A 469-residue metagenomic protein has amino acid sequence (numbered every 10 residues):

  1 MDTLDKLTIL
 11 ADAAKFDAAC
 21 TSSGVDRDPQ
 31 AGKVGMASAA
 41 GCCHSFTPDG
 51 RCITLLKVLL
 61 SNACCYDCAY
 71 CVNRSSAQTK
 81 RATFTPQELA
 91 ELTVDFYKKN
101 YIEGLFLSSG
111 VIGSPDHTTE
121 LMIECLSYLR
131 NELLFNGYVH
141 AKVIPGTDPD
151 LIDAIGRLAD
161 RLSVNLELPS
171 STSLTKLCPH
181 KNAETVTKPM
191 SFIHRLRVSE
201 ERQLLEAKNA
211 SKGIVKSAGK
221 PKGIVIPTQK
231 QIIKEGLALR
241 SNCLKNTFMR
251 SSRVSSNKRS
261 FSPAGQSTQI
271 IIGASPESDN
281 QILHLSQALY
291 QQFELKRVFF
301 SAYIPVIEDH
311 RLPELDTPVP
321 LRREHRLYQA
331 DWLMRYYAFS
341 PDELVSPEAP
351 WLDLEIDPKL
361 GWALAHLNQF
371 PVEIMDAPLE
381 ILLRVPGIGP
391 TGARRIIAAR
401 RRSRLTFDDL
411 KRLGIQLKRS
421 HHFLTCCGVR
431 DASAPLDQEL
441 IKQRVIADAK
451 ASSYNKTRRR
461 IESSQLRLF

Functional and structural regions predicted by a protein language model:
M1-A63, Q416, L424, A432-R460 (+1 more regions): Flexible, acidic/Gly-rich N-terminal and inter-domain linker regions that tether and position cofactor-handling modules
L55, C68, L107, V164 (+3 more regions): Conserved, mostly hydrophobic/aromatic
K57-V58, Q87-K98: Short, charged beta->alpha transition segments
V58-Q87: Canonical Radical SAM [4Fe-4S] cluster-binding loop centered on the CxxxCxxC motif and its immediate flanking residues
A90, G113-Y337, E343: Conserved AdoMet/S-adenosylmethionine-binding subsite of the radical SAM
R311-L383, R419-F469: Long, highly charged, low-complexity intrinsically disordered interaction regions that mediate electrostatic DNA/RNA
A399-R400: Residue-level signature of tetratricopeptide-repeat
